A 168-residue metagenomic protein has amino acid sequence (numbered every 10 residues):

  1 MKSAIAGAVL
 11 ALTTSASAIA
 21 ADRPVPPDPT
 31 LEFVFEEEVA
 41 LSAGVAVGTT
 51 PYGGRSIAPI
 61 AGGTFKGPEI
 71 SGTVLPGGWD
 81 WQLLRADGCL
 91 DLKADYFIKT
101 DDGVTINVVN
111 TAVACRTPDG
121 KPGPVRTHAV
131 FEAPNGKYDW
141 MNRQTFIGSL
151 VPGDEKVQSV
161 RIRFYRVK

Functional and structural regions predicted by a protein language model:
M1-A4: Positively charged n-region of N-terminal signal peptides that target proteins for export
A6-S15: Bacterial N-terminal signal peptides
A21-K168: Beta-strand-enriched cores of mature, soluble protein domains
